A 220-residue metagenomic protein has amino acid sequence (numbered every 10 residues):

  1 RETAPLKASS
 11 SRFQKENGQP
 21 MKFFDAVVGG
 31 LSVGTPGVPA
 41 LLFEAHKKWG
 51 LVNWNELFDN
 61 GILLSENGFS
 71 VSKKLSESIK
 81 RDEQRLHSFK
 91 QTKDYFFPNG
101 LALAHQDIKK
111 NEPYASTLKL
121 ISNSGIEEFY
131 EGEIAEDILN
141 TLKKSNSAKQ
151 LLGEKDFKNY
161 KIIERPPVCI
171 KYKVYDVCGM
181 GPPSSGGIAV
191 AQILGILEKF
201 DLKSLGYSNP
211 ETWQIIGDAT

Functional and structural regions predicted by a protein language model:
R1-S124, F129-E131, E136-G181, L202: Noncatalytic scaffold domains of N-terminal-nucleophile
V168-T220: Internal alpha/beta scaffold segment
